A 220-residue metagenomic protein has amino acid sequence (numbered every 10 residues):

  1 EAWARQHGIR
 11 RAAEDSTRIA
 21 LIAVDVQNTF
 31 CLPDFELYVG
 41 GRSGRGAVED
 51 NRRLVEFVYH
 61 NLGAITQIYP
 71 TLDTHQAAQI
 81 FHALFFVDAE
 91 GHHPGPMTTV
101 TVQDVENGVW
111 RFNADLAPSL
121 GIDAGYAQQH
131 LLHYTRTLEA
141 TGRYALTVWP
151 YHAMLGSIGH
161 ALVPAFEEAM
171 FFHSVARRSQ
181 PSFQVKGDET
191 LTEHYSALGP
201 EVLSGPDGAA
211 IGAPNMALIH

Functional and structural regions predicted by a protein language model:
E1-Y69, H75-H220: Active-site-adjacent betaalpha module
